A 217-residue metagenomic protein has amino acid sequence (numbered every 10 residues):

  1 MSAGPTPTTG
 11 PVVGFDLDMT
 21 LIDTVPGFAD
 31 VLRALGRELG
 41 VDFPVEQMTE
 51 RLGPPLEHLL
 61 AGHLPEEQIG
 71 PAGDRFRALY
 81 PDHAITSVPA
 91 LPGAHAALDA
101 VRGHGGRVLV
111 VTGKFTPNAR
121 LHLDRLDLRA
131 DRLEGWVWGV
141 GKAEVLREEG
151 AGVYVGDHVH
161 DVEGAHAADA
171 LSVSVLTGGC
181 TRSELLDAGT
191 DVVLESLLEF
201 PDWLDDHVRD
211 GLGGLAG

Functional and structural regions predicted by a protein language model:
M1-F15, D202-G217: Non-catalytic pre-domain segments flanking phosphatase-related domains
G4-H95, H104, R129: N-terminal helical cap/lid subdomain that shapes the substrate entry/recognition surface in HAD-like hydrolases
Q47-M48, K114, L128-K142: A short, structured active-site edge motif that brings together acidic residues
D82-V110, T116-R120, E144: Short, acidic loop-to-helix structural element flanking the phosphoryl-transfer center in phosphate-processing enzymes
A100, H122-R125, V145, G164-A167 (+1 more regions): Well-formed, non-transmembrane alpha-helical positions, independent of function
L126-W136, L186-D202: Structural recognition of alpha->loop->beta junctions
V137-E149, V159-E163: Short loop-to-alpha-helix "cap/lid" segments that border enzyme active sites across diverse enzyme classes
V155-L194, L198: Acidic, Mg2+-coordinating phosphoryl-transfer loop and its flanking beta/alpha structural elements, shared across
